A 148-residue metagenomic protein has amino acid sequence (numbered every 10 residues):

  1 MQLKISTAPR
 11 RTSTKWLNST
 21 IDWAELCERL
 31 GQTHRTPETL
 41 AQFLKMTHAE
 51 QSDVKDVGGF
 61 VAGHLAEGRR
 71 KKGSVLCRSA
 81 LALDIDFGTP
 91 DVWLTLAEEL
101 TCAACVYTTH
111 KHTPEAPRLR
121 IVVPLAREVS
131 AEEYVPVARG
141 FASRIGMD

Functional and structural regions predicted by a protein language model:
M1-P117, P124-V135: Signature for HUH/AEP ssDNA processing cores
A142-D148: Flexible helix-coil linker/hinge segments at domain or subdomain boundaries
